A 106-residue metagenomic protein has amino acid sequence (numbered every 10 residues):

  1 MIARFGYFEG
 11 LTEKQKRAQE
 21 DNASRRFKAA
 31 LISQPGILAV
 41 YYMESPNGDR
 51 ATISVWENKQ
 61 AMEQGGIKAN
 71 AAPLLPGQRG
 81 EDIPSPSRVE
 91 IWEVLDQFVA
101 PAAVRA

Functional and structural regions predicted by a protein language model:
M1-A51, E57-N70, R79-A106: Short S/T/G/P-rich N-terminal loop/turn motif that feeds into the first structured element of a domain
P73: Metal-dependent phosphoesterases centered on the DNase I-like endonuclease/exonuclease/phosphatase
